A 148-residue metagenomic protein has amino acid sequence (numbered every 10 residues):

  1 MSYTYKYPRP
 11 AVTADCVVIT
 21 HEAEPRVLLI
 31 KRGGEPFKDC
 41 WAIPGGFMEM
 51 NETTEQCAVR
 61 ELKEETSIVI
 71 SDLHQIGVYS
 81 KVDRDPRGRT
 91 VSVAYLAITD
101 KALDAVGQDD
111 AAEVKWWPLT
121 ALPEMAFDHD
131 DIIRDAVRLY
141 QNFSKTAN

Functional and structural regions predicted by a protein language model:
M1-S2, S80: Short alpha-helical segments and helix-capping/turn motifs at coil-helix boundaries
S2-A42, E55, I70: N-terminal strand-loop-strand
M48-D72, G77-F143: Unchanged
K145-N148: Short acidic, hydrophobic short linear motifs in intrinsically disordered regions
